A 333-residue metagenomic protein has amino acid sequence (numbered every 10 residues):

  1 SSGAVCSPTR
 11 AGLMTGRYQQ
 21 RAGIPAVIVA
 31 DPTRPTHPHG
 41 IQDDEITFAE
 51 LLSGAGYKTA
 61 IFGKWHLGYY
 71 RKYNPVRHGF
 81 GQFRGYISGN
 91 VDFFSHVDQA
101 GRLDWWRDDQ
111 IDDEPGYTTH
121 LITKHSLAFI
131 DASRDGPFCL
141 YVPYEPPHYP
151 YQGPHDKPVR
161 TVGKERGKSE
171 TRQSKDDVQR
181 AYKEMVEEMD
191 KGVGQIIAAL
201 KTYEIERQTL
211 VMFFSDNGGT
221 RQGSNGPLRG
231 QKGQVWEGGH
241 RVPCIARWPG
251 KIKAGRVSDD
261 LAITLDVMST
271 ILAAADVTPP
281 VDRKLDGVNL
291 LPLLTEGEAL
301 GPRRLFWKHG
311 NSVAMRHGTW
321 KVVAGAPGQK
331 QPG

Functional and structural regions predicted by a protein language model:
S1-P332: Formylglycine-dependent sulfatase
